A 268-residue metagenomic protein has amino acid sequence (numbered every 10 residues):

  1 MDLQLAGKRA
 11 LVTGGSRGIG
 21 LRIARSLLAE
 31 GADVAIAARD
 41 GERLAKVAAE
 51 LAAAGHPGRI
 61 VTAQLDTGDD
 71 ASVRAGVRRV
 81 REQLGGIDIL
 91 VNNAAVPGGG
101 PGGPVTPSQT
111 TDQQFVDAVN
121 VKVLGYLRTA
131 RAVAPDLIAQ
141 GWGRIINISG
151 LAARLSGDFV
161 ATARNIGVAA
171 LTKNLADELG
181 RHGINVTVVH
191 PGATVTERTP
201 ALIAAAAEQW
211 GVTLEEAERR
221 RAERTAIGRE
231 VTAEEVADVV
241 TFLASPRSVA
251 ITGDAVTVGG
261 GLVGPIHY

Functional and structural regions predicted by a protein language model:
L5-A35: Canonical Rossmann dinucleotide-binding motif of NAD(H)/NADP(H)-dependent dehydrogenases/reductases, specifically
A6, G18-I19, P104, R229 (+2 more regions): Short C-terminal tail/terminal secondary-structure segment of NAD(P)H-dependent dehydrogenase/reductase domains
G41, Q64-G76, D112: The beta1-alpha1 cofactor-binding region of Rossmann-like NAD(H)/NADP(H)-dependent oxidoreductases
R74, A95-V116, A139, V160: Conserved mid-core segment of classical short-chain dehydrogenase/reductases
S108-L127, I146, V168: Catalytic Tyr-X3-Lys loop
A130-R131, K173: A short, exposed helix-loop element centered on a Lys and neighboring polar residues
P135, D177-E178, V249: Alpha-helical segment proximal to the catalytic Tyr-Lys
G180, N185, I251-G253: Short, small/polar-rich loop/turn modules that mediate ligand/substrate recognition or access, typified
